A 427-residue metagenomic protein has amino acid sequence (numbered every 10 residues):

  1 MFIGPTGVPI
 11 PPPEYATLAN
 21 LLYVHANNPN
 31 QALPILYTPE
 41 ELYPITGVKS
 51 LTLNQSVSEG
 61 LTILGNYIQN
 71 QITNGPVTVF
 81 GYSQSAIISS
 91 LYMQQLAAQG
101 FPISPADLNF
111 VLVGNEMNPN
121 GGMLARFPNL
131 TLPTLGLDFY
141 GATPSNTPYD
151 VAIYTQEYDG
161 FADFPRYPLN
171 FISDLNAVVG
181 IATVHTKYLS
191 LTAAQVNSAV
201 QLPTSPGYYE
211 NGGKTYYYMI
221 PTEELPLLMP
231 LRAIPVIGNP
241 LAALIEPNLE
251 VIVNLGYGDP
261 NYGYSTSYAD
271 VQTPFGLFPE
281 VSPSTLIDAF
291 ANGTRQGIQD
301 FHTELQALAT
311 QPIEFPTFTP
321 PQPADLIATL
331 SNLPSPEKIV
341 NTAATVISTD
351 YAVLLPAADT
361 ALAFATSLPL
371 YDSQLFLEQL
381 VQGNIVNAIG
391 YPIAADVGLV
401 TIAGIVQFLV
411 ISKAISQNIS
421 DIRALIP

Functional and structural regions predicted by a protein language model:
M1-P76, N118-G122, Y154-E157, F164 (+4 more regions): Active-site catalytic motif of lipid deacylating hydrolases and related acyltransferases
P13-L21, H25-S50, G122-Y264: Lipolytic serine-hydrolase domain surface
L61-Y158: Serine-dependent carboxylesterase/thioesterase catalytic core of lipase-like alpha/beta-hydrolase/SGNH enzymes
T78-F80, Y92, M219-E223, T273: Conserved catalytic block of serine-dependent lipid acyl chemistry
A106, G212-K214, A269: Residues at beta-strand starts and edge strands
